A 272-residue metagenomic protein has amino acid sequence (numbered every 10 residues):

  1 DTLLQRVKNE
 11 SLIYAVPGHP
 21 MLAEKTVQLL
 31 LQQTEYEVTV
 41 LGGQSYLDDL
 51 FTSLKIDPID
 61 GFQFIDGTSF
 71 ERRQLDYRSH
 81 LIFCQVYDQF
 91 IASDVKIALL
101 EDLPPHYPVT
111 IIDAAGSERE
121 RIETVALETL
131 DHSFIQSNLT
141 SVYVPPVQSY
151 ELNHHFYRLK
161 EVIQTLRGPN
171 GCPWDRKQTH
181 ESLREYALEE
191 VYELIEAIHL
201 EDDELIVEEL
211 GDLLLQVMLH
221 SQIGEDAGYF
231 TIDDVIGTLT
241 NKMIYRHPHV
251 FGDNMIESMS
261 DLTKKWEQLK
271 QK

Functional and structural regions predicted by a protein language model:
T2-L4, K8-I13, M21-E24, L31 (+3 more regions): Beta-strand/loop-alpha-helix module characteristic of Rossmann-like adenine-cofactor folds
L29, D49, E161, S182 (+3 more regions): Amphipathic alpha-helical interaction segments
S149-F156, K177-R184, D203-L210, Y229 (+2 more regions): Amphipathic, non-membrane alpha-helical segments in soluble helical-bundle scaffolds
T165-Y192, A197, E201: Active-site flanking loop/helix segments enriched in acidic
H180, H220, H247: Histidine-centered active-site/metal-ligand motif
A187-I195, D203-Y229, D233-N241: An amphipathic alpha-helical micro-motif enriched in hydrophobic residues with embedded/adjacent acidic residues
D226-K272: Charged mid-protein connector segments
